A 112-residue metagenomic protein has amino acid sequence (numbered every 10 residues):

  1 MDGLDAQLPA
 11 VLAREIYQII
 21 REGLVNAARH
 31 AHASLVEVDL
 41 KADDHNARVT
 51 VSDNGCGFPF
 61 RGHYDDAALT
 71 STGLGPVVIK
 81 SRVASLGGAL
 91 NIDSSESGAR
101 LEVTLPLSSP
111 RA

Functional and structural regions predicted by a protein language model:
M1-A112: Coiled-coil dimerization/phosphotransfer module
